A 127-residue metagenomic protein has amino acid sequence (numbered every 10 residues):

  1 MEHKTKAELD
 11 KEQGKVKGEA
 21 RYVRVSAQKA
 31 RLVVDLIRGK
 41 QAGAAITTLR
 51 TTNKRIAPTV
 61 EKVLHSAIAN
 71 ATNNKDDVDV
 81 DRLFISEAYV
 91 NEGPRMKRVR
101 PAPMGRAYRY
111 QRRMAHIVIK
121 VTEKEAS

Functional and structural regions predicted by a protein language model:
M1-V25, L32-L36, K40-S127: Structured, basic alpha/beta domains of bacterial-type, RNA-associated proteins
